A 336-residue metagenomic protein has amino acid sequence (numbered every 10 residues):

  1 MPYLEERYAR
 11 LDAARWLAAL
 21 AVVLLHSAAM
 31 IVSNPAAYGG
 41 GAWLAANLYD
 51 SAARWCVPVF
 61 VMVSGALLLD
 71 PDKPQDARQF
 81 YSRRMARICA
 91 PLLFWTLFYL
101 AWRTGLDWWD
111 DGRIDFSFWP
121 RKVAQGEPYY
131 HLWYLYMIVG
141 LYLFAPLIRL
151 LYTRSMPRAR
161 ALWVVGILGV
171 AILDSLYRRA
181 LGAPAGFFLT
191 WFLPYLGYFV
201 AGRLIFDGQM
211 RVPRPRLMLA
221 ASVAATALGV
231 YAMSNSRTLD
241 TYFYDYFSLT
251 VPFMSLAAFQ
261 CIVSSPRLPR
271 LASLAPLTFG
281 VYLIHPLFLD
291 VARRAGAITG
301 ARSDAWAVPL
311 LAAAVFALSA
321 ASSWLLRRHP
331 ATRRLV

Functional and structural regions predicted by a protein language model:
P2, P266-A275, F288-V336: C-terminal "closing" transmembrane helix and its immediate cytosolic amphipathic cap in multi-pass membrane proteins
L4-Y8, D72-R83, I148-A159, I205-L217 (+2 more regions): Membrane-interface helix-boundary motifs at transmembrane edges
A9-D70, P91-L92, T96: Functionally critical transmembrane alpha-helices in membrane proteins and complexes, commonly lining
L24-S27, T96-L97, V165-R179, A221-N235 (+1 more regions): Aromatic-anchored segments of alpha-helical transmembrane domains
A45-V57, K122-M137, Y177-Y198, V230-L256: Interfacial loop-to-helix transition and helix-capping segments at the boundaries of transmembrane helices
D50-V59, P71-R103, G112-Y130, A221 (+1 more regions): Transmembrane alpha-helical segments and their boundary/interface "anchor" motifs in multi-pass integral membrane
F60, L69, Y99-W108, I114-G182 (+1 more regions): Hydrophobic alpha-helical segments with transmembrane-like composition
L193, M210-A272, L287, A295 (+1 more regions): Alpha-helical transmembrane segments and terminal signal-anchor/GPI-anchor hydrophobic tails, characterized by long
